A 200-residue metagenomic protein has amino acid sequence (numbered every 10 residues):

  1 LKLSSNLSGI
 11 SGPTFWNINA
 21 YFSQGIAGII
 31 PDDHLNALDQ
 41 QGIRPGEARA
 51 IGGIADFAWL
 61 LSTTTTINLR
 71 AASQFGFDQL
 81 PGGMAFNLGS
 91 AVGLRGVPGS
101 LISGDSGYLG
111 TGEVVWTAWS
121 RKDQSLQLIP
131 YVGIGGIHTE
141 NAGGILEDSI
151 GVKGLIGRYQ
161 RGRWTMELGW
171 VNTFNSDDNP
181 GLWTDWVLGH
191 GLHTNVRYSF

Functional and structural regions predicted by a protein language model:
L1-L126, P130-I134, H138-E140, D178-V187 (+1 more regions): C-terminal outer-membrane beta-barrel translocator/porin domains of Gram-negative envelope proteins and their
I137, A142-L168, F174: C-terminal structured "cap/appendage" subdomains that terminate the fold
Y159-W164, W170, W186-F200: Outer-membrane beta-barrel "beta-signal"
